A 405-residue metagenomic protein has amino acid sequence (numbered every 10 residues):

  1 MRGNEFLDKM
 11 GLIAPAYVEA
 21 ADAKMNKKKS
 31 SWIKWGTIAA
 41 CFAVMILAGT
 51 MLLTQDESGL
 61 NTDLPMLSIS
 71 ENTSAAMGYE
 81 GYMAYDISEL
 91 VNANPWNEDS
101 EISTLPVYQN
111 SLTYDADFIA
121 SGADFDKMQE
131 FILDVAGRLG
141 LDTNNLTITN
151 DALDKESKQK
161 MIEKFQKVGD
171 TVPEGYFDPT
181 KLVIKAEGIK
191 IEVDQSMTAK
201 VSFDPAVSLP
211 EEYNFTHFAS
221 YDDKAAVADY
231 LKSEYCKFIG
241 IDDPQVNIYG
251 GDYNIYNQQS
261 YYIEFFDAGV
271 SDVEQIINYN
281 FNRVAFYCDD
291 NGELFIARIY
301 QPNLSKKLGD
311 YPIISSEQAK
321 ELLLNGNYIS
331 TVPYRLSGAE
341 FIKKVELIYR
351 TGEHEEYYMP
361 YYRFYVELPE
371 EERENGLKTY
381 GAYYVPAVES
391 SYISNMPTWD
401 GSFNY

Functional and structural regions predicted by a protein language model:
M1-K29: Disordered, charged N-terminal biogenesis/targeting segments of membrane/secreted proteins
M10, K34-L60: Single-pass transmembrane signal-anchor helices and their membrane-water interface zones
A14, S315, Y384-P386: Helix N-cap / beta->alpha transition motif
Y17, L139, N327-S330: Short, flexible helical or helix-coil boundary motifs
D22-K34, I148-K158: Short secondary-structure junction/hinge motifs that connect adjacent elements
T54-I277, F281, N303-S305, F403: Preferential activation on post-signal-peptide N-terminal prodomains/segments of secreted or lumenal proteins
K190-L209, Q275-Q301, E370-Y405: A short, surface-exposed beta-strand/turn
A225-Y362, V366-L377: Segments that shape or occlude catalytic/ligand-binding pockets
